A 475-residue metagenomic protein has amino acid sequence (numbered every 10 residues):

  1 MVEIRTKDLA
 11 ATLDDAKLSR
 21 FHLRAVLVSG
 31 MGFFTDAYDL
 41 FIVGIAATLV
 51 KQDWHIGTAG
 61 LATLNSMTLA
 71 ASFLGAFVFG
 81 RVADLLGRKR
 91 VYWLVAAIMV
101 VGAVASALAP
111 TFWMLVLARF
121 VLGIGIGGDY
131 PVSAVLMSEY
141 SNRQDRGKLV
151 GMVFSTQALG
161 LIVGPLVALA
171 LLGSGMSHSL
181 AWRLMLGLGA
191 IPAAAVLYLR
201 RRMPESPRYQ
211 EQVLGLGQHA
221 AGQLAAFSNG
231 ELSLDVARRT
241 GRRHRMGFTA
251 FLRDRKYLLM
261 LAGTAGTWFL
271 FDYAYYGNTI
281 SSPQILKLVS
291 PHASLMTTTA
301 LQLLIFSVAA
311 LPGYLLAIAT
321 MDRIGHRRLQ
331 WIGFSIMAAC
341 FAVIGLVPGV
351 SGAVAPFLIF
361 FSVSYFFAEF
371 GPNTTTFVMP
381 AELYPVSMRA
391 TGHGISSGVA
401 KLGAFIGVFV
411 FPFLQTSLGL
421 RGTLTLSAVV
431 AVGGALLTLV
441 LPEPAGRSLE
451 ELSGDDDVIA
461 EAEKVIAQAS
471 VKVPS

Functional and structural regions predicted by a protein language model:
M1-S475: Transmembrane-helix signature of 12-pass secondary carriers
